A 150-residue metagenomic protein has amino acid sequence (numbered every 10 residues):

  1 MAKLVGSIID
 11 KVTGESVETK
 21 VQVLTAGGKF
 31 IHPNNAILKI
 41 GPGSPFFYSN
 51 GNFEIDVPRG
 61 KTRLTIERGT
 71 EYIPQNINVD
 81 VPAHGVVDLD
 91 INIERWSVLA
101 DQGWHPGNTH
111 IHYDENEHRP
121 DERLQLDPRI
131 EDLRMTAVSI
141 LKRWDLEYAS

Functional and structural regions predicted by a protein language model:
A2-K11, V21-V23, T62, I91: A short, amphipathic beta-strand motif
V12-I37: Short, ordered, surface-exposed loop/turn motifs in non-cytosolic proteins
V21, P45, R59-G69, P128: A short, solvent-exposed beta-strand micro-motif common in secreted/extracellular proteins
G43-F46, N50-V57: Short, surface-exposed beta-strand/beta-hairpin micro-motifs centered on an aromatic residue
G51-I55, I77, V87-L89: Short strand-edge motifs at loop-to-beta-strand transitions and within beta-strands of extracellular beta-rich domains
N52, I66-I77: A short, solvent-exposed loop/turn motif at the edges and junctions of modular extracellular/periplasmic domains
V79-L99: Extracellular beta-sheet/turn segments enriched in Thr/Pro/Gly and aliphatic residues
Q102-S150: Catalytic cores of extracellular degradative/oxidative enzymes
